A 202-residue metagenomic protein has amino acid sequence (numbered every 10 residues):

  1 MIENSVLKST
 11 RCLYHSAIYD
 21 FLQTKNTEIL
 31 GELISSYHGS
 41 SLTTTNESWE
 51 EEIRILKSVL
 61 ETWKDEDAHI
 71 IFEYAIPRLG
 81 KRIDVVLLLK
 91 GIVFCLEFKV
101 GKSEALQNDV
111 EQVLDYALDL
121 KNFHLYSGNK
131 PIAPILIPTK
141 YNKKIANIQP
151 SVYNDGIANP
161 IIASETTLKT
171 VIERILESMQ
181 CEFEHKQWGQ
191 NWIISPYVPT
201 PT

Functional and structural regions predicted by a protein language model:
M1-Y197: Accessory nucleic-acid engagement/destabilization modules that flank
V198-T202: Short, intrinsically disordered, charge-balanced linker/junction segments flanking boundaries in proteins
